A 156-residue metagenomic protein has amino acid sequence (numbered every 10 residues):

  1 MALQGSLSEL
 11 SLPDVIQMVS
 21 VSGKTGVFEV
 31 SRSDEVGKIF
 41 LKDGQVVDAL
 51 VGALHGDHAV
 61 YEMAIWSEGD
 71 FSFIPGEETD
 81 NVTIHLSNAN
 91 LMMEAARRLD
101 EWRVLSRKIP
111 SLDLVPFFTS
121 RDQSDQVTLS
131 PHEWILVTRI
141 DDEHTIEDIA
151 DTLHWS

Functional and structural regions predicted by a protein language model:
M1-S156: Acidic, Ser/Thr/Pro-enriched low-complexity segments and adjacent helix/loop capping patches that create flexible
